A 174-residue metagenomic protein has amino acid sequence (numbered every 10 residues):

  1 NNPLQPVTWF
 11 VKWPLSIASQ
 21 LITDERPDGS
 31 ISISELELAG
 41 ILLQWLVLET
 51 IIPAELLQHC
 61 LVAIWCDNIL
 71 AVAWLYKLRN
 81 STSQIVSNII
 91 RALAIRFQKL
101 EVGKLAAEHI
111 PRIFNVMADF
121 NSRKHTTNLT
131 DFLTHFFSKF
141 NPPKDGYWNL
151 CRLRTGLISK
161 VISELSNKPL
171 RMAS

Functional and structural regions predicted by a protein language model:
N2-A39, L70-N88: A short, polar/acidic, helix/strand-boundary loop motif
L4-V7, L15, D28, A54 (+3 more regions): Generic low-complexity segments that are intrinsically disordered, proline-rich and/or Lys/Arg-biased
Q44-V116, F120-R123: RNase H catalytic domain
A63-W65, I69, L150-R152, R171-A173: Short hydrophobic beta-strand segments
T82-I85, K124-L129, P169-R171: Short, low-complexity, polar/charged sequence segments that are solvent-exposed and flexible
L100-V161: C-terminal functional segments of enzyme domains
S159-A173: Detector for the mature cores of small, proteolytically processed and post-translationally modified peptide effectors
